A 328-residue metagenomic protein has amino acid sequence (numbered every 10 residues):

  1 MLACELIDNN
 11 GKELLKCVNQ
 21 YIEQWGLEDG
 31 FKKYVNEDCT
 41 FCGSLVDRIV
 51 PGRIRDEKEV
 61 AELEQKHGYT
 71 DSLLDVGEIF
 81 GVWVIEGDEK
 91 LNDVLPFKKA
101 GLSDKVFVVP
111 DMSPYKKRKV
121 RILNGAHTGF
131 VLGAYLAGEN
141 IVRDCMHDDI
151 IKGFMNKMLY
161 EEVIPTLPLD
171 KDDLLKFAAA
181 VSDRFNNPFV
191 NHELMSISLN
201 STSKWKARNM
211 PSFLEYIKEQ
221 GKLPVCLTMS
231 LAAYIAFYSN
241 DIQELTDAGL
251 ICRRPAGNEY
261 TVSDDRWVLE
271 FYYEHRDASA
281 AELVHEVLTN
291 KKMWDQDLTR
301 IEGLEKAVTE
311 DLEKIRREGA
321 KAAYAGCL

Functional and structural regions predicted by a protein language model:
M1-L328: Substrate/ligand-engaging "lid" and interaction regions
